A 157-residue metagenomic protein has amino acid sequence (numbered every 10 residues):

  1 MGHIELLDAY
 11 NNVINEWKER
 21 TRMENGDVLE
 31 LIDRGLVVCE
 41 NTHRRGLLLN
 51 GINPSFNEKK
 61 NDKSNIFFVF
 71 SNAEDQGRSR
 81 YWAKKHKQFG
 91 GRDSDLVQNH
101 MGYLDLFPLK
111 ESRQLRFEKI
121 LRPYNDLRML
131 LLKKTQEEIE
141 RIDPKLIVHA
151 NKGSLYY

Functional and structural regions predicted by a protein language model:
M1-G77, L131-E138: Active-site and ligand/interface coordination hotspots across diverse enzymes and nucleic-acid-associated assemblies
A9, A73, A83, V148-A150: A sequence-composition feature that detects small, non-aromatic residues
H43-R45, V97-Q98, R141-P144: Short, well-ordered loop/turn elements at secondary-structure boundaries
G46-N53, N57-L127: Mobile, glycine- and charge-enriched loop segments and immediately flanking short secondary-structure elements within
E111-Y157: Glycine/proline-rich loop-helix segments at beta-alpha junctions forming the active-site rim of enzyme cores
